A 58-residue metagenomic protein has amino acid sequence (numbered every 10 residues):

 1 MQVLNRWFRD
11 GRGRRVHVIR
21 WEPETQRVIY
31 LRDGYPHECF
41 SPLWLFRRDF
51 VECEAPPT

Functional and structural regions predicted by a protein language model:
M1-D10: Short coil-to-beta transition motif at edge beta-strands of beta-rich domains
N5, R32, W44-F46: Compositionally biased amphipathic helical and low-complexity segments enriched in hydrophobic
W7, R20-E22, A55: N-terminal regions of proteins, emphasizing targeting and processing segments when present
G11-S41: Basic/aromatic-rich interaction segments and small domains that mediate binding to polyanionic partners
P36-T58: Intrinsically disordered, low-complexity, charged/polar segments
